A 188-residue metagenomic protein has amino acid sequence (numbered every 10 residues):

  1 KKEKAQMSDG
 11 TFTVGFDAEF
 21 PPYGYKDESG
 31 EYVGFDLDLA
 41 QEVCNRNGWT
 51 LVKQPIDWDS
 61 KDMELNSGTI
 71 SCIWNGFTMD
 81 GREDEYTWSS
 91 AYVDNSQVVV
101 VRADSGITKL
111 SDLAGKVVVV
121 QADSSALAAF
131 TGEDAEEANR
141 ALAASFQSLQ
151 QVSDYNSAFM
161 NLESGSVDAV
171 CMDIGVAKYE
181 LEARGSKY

Functional and structural regions predicted by a protein language model:
K1-T11: Short, low-complexity disordered leader/linker segments with a strong preference for bacterial N-terminal type II
K4, K53, W88, S148-Q151: Conserved beta-strand scaffold positions in the cores of enzyme catalytic domains, especially in NTP/NDP-utilizing
A18-P21, G30-N45, F77, N95-N156 (+1 more regions): Bilobed "Venus flytrap"/periplasmic-binding protein-like clamshell domains and structurally analogous long
P22-K26, R82-D84: A short acidic, helix-capping loop that chelates divalent metal ions and anchors anionic groups
Q41, N45, T50-D112: Acidic, polar ligand-binding/catalytic clefts
G48-T50, N66-N75, K116-V117, D154 (+2 more regions): Alpha-to-beta junction loops
D59-S60, G76-E85, A129-E133, N161-Y188: A ligand-binding cleft/hinge motif common to bilobed small-molecule-binding domains
